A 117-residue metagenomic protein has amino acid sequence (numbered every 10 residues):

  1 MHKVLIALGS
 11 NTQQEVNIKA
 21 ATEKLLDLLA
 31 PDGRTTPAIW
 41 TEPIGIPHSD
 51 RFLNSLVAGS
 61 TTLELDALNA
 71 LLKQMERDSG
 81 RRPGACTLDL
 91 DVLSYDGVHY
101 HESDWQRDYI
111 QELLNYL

Functional and structural regions predicted by a protein language model:
M1-L28, T36-E42: N-terminal beta1-alpha1 ligand-phosphate binding loop
K3-L5, F52-L56: Short, solvent-exposed beta-strand edge segments and adjacent coil->beta transition regions
D27-A30, G80: Short helix-capping and hinge/turn segments at secondary-structure transitions, especially at repeat and domain
A38, P43-L53, L63-L117: Flexible, gly/pro- and Lys/Arg-enriched active-site loops
G59: "…together with the soluble PPM/PP2C metallo-phosphatase catalytic core" -> "…together with the soluble PPM/PP2C
